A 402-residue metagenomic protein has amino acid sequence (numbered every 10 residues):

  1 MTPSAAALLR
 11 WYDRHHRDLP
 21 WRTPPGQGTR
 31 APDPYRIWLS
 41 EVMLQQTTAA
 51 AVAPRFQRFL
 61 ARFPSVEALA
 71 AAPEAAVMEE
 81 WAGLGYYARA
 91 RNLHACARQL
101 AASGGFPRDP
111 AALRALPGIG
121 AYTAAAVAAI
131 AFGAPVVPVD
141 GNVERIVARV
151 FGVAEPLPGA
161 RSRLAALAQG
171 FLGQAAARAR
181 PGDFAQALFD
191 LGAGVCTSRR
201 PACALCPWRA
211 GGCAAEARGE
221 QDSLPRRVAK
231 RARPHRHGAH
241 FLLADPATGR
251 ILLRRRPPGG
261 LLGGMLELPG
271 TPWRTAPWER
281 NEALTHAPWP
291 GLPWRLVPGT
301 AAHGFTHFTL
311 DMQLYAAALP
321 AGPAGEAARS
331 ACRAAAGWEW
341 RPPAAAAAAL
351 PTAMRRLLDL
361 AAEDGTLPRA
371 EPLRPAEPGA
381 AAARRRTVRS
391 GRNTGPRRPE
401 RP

Functional and structural regions predicted by a protein language model:
M1-P24, A193-P402: Intrinsically disordered, low-complexity, charged terminal extensions of DNA damage-control enzymes
A6-A7, W11-D222, W289: Catalytic cores of DNA base-excision repair glycosylases
